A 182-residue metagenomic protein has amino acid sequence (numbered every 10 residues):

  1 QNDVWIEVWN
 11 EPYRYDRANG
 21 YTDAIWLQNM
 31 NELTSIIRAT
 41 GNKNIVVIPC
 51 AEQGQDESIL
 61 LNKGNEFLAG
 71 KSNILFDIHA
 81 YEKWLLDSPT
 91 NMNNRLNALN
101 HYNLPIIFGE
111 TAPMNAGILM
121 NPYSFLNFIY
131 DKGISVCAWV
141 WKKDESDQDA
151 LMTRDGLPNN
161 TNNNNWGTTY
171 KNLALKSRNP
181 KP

Functional and structural regions predicted by a protein language model:
Q1-W5, W9-D144, Q148-N179: Extracellular glycoside hydrolase catalytic/binding regions
